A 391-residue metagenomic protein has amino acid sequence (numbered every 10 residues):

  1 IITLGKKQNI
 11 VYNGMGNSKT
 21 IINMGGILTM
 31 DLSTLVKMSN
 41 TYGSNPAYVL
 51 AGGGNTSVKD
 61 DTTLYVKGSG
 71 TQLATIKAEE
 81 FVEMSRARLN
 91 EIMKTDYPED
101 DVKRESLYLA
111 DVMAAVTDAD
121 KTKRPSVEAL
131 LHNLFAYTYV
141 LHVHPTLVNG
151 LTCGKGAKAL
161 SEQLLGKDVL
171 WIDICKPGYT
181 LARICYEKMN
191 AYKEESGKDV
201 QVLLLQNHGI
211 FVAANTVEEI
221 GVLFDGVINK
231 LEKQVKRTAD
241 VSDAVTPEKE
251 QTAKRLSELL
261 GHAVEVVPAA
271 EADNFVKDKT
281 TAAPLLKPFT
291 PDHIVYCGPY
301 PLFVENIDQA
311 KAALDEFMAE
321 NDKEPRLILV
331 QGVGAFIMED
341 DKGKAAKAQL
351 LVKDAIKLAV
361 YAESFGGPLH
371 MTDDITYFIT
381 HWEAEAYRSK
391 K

Functional and structural regions predicted by a protein language model:
I1-T3, I10-Y12, N17-G26: Short, positively charged and aromatic/hydrophobic N-terminal segments
L28-K391: Glycine-rich flexible loops
